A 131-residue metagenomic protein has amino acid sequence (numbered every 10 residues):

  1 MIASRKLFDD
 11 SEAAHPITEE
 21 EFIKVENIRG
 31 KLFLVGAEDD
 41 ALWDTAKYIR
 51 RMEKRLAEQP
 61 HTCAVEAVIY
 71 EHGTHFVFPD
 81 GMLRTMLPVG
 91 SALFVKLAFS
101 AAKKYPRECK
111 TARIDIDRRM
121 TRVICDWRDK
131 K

Functional and structural regions predicted by a protein language model:
M1-I23, S100: Mobile cap/lid helix-loop segments that gate and shape the active-site cleft of serine hydrolases
S11, V35, Y70-E71: Alpha/beta-hydrolase-fold catalytic nucleophile elbow
T18, E38-A41, K104-T111: Active-site rim elements
E21-N27, K130: Surface-exposed acidic, glycine-flexible loop patches that form ligand/cofactor-binding and adhesion interfaces
I28, F33-D40: Short beta-strand/loop motif that positions the catalytic acidic residue of the alpha/beta-hydrolase fold
G30, D44-E58, M82-L83: Short alpha-helix in the alpha/beta-hydrolase fold that links the catalytic acid
E38-W43, T74-V77: Acidic catalytic loop of the alpha/beta-hydrolase fold
R50, H61-K131: C-terminal catalytic histidine-bearing segment of alpha/beta-hydrolase fold enzymes
